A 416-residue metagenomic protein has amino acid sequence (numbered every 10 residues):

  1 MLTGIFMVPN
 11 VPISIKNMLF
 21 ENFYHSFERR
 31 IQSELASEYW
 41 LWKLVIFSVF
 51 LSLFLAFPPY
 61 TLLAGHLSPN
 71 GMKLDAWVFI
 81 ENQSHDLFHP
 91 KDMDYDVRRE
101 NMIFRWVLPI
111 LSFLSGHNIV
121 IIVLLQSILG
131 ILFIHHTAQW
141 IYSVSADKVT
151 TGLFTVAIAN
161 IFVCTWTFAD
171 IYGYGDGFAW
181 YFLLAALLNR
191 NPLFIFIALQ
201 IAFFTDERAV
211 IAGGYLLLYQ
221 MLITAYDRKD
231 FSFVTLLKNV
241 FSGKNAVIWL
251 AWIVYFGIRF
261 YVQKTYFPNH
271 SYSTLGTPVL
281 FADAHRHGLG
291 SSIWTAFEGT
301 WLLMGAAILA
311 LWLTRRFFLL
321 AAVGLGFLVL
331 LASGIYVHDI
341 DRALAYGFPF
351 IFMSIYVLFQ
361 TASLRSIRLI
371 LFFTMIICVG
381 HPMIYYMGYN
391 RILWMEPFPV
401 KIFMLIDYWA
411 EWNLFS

Functional and structural regions predicted by a protein language model:
A56, W106, G214-Y215, A225-S232 (+1 more regions): Membrane-lumen/periplasm interface segments of specific transmembrane helices in polyprenyl phosphate-linked
M72-V97, V107: Extracytosolic helix-loop segments that constitute the early lumenal/periplasmic catalytic or substrate-binding loops
D94-H117: Short hydrophobic/aromatic helix or loop-helix immediately within or flanking a transmembrane segment in polytopic
W106-I110, G152-Y181, F204: Aromatic- and kink-enriched transmembrane "portal" helix at the membrane-lumen/periplasm boundary that abuts
L124-A146: Transmembrane-helix motifs of polytopic, lipid-linked glycan transferases
I134-H135, E298-L328, I351-S354: Hydrophobic, aromatic-rich transmembrane alpha-helices and their immediate juxtamembrane boundary segments
D176-A198, L222, F350-S354: Specific aromatic-rich, kink-prone transmembrane helix
L183-A185, L193-Y219, V254, L331: Membrane-interface alpha helices of multi-pass inner-membrane proteins
